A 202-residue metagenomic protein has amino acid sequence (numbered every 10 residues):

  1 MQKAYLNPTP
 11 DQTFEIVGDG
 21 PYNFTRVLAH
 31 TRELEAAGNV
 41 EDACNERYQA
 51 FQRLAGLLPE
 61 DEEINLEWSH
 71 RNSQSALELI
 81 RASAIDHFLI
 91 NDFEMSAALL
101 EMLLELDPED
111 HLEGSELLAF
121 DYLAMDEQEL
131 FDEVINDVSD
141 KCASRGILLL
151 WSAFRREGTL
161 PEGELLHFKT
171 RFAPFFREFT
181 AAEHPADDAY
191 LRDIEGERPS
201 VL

Functional and structural regions predicted by a protein language model:
M1-N23, H30: Extreme N-terminal leader/anchor segments
T9-V17, C44-A50, F93-E101, E127-S139 (+1 more regions): Alpha-helical repeat scaffolds
R26-V27, C142: Polar helix-capping/helix-linker motif
A29-R32, A37-I90, E109, S115 (+3 more regions): Short coil/linker segments at helix-helix boundaries
G56-T159: Eukaryote-skewed repeat-based solenoidal scaffolds used as protein-protein interaction platforms, primarily
W151-L202: Long, ordered, amphipathic alpha-helical scaffolds
